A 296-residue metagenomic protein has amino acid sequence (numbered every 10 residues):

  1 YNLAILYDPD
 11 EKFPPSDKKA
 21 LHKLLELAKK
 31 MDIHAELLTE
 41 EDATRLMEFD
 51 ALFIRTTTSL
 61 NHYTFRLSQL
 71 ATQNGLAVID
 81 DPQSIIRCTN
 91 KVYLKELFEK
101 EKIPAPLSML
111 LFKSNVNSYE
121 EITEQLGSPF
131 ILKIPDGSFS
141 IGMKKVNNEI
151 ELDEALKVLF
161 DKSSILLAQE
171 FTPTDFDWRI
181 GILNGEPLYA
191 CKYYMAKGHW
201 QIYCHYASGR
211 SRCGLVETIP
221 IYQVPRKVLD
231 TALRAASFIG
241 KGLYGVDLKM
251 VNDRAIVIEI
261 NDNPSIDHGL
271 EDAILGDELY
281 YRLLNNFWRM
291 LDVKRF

Functional and structural regions predicted by a protein language model:
Y1-L107: Conserved N-proximal alpha/beta basic substrate-recognition cap immediately N-terminal to, or forming the N-lobe
L37-E40, Q169, K241-N252: A short glycine-rich, hydrophobically flanked beta-strand micro-motif that places a catalytic Asp/Glu for divalent metal
T57-S59, D136-G137, N263: Short glycine-rich anion-binding loops that position phosphate/pyrophosphate groups of nucleotides and phosphorylated
L97-E99, T123-G142, S163-W178: ATP-grasp fold ATP-binding core
P106-P129: Rossmann-like NAD(P)H-binding beta-loop-alpha module
F130, P187-Y189, Y244, I256-E259: Protein kinase-like catalytic core scaffold
K144-A236: Phosphate-binding site of ATP-dependent enzymes
Y222-Q223, K227, S237-F238, M250-F296: C-terminal active-site "lid" helix and adjoining low-complexity regulatory extension at the edge of ATP-using catalytic
